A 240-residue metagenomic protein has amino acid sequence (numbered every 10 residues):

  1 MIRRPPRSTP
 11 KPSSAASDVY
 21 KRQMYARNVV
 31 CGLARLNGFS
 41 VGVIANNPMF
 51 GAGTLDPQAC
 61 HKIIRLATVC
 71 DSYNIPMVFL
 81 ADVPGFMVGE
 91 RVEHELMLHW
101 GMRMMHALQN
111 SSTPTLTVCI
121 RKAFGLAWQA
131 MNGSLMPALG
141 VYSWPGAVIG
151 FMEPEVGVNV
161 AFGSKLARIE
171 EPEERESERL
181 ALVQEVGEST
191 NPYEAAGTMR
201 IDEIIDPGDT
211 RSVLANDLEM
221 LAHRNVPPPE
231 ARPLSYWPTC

Functional and structural regions predicted by a protein language model:
M1-A16, Y20: Single conserved hydrophobic/aromatic residue that forms the stacking wall/gate of nucleotide- or nucleobase-binding
S17-C240: Ligand-binding clefts of soluble mixed alpha/beta catalytic domains
